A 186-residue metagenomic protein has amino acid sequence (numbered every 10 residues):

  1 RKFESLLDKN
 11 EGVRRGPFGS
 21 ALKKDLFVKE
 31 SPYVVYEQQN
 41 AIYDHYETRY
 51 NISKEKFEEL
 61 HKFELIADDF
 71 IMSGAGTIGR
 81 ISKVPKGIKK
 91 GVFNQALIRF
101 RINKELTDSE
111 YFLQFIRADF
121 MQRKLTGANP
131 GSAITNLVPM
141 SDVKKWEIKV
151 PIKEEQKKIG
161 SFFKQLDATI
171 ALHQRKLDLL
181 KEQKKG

Functional and structural regions predicted by a protein language model:
R1-F18: Non-catalytic DNA-recognition/assembly elements of restriction-modification systems
R1-S5, K149-G186: Amphipathic alpha-helical coiled-coil/heptad-repeat segments
G16-K24, G127-N129: Short coil/turn segments at secondary-structure boundaries
K24-V28, G91-I98, P130-K157: A short glycine-rich beta-alpha junction/loop motif
D25-D44: Short beta-strand/loop turn elements enriched in aromatics
E37-Q38, R49, K54-D119: A short beta-sheet element
